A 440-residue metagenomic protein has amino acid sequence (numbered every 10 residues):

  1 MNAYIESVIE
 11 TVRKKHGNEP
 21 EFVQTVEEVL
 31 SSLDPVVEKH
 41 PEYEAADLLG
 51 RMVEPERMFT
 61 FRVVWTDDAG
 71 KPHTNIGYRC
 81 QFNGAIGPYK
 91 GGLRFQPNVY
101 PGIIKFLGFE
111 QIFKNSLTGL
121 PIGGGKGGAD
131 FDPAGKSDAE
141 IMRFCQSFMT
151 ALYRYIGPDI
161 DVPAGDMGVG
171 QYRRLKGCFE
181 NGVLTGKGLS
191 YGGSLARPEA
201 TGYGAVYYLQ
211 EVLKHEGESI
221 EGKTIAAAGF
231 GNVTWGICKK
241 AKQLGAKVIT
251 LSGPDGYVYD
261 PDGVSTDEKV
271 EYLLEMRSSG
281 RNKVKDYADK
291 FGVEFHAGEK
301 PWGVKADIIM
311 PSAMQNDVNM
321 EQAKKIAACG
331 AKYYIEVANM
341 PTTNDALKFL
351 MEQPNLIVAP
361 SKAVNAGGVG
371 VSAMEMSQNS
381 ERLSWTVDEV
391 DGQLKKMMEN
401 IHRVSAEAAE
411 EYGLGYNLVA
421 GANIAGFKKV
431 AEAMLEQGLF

Functional and structural regions predicted by a protein language model:
M1-L195, K429-Q437: N-terminal ligand-binding/catalytic initiation module
M1-T25, V212-L213, A327-F440: Adenosine-phosphate binding glycine-rich loop
A3, G17-Q24, E28, Y43 (+23 more regions): Conserved active-site and cofactor/substrate-binding residues in soluble primary-metabolism enzymes
Q81-F82, G124-A129, V169, G253-V258 (+2 more regions): Glycine-rich beta-alpha junction loops
I104-G108, A205-L213, I237, A241 (+2 more regions): Buried hydrophobic packing segments
T185-G188, G193-G303: Glycine-rich phosphate/diphosphate-binding loop of Rossmann-like nucleotide-binding domains
G256-V358, A363: Rossmann-like adenosine-cofactor binding region
